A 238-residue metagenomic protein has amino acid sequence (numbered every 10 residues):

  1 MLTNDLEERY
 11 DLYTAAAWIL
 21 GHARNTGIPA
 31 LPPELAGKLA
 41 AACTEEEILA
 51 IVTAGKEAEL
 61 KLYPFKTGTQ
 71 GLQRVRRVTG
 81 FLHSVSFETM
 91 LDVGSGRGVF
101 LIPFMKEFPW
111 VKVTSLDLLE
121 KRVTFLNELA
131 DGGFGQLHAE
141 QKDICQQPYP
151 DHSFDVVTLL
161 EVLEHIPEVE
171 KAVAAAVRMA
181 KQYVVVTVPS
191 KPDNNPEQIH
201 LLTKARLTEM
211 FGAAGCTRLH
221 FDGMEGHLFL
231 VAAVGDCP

Functional and structural regions predicted by a protein language model:
M1-P150, L160, K171-V173, N194-P238: Conserved N-terminal segment of class I S-adenosyl-L-methionine
E88, D155, Q182: Conserved acidic residues
F154, E168-K171: Residue-level recognition of oxygen-bearing side chains
T158-P167: A short SAM/SAH-binding and catalytic strip from SAM-dependent methyltransferases
A175-M179: Conserved helix-to-beta-strand junction in the class I
K181-S190: Conserved beta-strand signature within the Rossmann-like core of class I S-adenosyl-L-methionine
